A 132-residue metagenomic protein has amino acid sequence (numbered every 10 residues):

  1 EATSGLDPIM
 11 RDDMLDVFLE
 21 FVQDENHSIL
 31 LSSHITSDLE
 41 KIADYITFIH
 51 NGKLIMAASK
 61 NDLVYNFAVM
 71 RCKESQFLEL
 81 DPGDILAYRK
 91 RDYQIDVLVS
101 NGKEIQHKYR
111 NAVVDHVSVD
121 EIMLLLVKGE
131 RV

Functional and structural regions predicted by a protein language model:
E1-A2: Walker B catalytic motif
P8-M10: Helix N-cap at the start of a conserved alpha-helix in ABC-type nucleotide-binding domains
D12, D16, E121: Short, contiguous clusters of charged residues that form electrostatic/catalytic patches at enzyme active sites, used
L15-V99: ABC transporter nucleotide-binding domain
A87-V132: C-terminal coupling/interaction segments
